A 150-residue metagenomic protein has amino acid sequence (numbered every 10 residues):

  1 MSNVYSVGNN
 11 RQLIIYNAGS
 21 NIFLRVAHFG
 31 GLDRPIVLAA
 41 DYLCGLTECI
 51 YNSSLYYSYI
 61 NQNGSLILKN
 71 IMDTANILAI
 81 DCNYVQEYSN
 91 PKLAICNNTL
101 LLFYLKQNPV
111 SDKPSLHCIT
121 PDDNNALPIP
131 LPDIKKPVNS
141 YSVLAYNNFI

Functional and structural regions predicted by a protein language model:
M1-G19, V26-L32: An edge-strand/N-cap motif at the start of beta-rich repeat modules
M1-V7, A40-N52, C82-I95, K135-N147: Repeated scaffold domains used in trafficking and secretory/extracellular systems, primarily beta-propellers
G8, G19, Y51, N61 (+4 more regions): Polar, enzyme-active/binding microenvironments
R11-N17, S54-I60, T99-L105, N148-I150: Short beta-strand elements that form the blades of beta-propeller/WD-repeat-like and other beta-sheet-rich scaffold
G19-V26, N63-K69, N108-C118: Structural motif
H28-G31, I71-T74, T120-N124: Short loop/turn segments that connect beta-strands within beta-propeller blades
D33-L38, A75-N83, N125-D133: A short beta-strand motif characteristic of beta-propeller blades
